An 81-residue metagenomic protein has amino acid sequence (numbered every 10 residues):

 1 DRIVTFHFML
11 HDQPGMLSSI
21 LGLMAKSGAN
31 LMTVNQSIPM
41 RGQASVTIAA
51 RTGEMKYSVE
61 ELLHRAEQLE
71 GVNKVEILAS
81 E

Functional and structural regions predicted by a protein language model:
D1-E81: A conserved regulatory-domain signal marking ACT and ACT-like small-molecule sensing domains and adjacent regulatory
